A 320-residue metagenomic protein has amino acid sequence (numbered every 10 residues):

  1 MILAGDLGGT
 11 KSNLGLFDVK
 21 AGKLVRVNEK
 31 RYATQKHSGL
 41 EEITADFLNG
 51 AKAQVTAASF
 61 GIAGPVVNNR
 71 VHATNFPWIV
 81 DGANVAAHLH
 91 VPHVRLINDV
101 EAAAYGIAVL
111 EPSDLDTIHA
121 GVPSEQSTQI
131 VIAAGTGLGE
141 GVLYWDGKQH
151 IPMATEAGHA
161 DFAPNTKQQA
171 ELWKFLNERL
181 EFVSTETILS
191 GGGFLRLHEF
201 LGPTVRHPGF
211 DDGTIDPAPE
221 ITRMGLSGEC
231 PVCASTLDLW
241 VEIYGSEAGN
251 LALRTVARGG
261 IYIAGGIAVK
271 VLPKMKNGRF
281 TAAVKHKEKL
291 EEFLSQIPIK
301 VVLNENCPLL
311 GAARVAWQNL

Functional and structural regions predicted by a protein language model:
M1-Q54, E171-L320: ATP-binding/phosphotransfer module of carbohydrate and carboxylate kinases, centering on a glycine-rich
I2-D6, V55-S59, R95, G121 (+2 more regions): Short glycine-aspartate micro-motif
G9-K11, V100-A102, T136-L138: Conserved A3 ("GATE") glycine/threonine-rich loop of ANL adenylate-forming enzymes
S12, P65-V67, G137-G141, R196 (+1 more regions): Short, acidic Gly/Pro/Ser/Thr-rich loop/turn segments
A33-T34, A73-P77, R95-A102, G121-S124 (+2 more regions): Active-site nucleophile and cofactor-binding loops and adjacent substrate-binding regions of central metabolic enzymes
A51-D114, V131, V269-P273: Short beta-strand-loop/turn "lid" adjacent to the catalytic site in phosphate-handling enzymes
N98, Y144, G265: Short secondary-structure boundary segments
D114-E186, L272, R279-K285, K289-L294: Glycine-rich phosphate-binding loop of actin/hexokinase-like ATP-binding domains
